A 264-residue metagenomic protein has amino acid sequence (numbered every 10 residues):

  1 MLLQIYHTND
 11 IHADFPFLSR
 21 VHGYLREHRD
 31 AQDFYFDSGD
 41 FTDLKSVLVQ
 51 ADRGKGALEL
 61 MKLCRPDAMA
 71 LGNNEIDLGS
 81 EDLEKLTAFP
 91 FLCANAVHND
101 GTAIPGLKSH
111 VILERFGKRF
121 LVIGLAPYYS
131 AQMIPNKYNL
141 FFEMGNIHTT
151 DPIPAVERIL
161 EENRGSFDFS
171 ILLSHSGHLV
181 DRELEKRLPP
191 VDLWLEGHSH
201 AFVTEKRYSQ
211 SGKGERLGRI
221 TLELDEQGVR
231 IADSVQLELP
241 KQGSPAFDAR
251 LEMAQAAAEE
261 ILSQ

Functional and structural regions predicted by a protein language model:
M1-S263: Acidic, metal/ion-coordinating pockets
